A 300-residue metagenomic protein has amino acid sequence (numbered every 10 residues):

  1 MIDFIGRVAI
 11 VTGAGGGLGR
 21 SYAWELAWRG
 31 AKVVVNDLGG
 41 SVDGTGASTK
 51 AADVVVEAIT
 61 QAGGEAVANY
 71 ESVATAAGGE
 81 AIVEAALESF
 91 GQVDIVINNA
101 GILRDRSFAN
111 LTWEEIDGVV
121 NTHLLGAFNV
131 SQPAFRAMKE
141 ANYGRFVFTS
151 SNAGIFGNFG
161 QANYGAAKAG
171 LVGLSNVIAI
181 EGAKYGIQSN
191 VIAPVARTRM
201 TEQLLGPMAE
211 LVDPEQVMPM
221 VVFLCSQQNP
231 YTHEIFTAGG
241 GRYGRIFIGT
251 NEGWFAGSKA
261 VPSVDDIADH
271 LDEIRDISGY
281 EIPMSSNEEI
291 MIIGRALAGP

Functional and structural regions predicted by a protein language model:
D3-V35: Canonical Rossmann dinucleotide-binding motif of NAD(H)/NADP(H)-dependent dehydrogenases/reductases, specifically
I5, A62-E65, G78, A85-N98 (+3 more regions): A glycine-rich helix->loop->beta "capping" turn within Rossmann-like NAD(P)(H)-dependent oxidoreductase domains
T49-K50, Y70-A81, W113: The beta1-alpha1 cofactor-binding region of Rossmann-like NAD(H)/NADP(H)-dependent oxidoreductases
S107-F108, E115-D117: Substrate-binding pocket helix/loop in short-chain dehydrogenase/reductase
S131, A167: Active-site helix of classical SDR
S151: Residue(s) in the substrate-gating loop at a strand-loop-helix junction that position the organic substrate next
V191, A209-A298: C-terminal helical subdomain
